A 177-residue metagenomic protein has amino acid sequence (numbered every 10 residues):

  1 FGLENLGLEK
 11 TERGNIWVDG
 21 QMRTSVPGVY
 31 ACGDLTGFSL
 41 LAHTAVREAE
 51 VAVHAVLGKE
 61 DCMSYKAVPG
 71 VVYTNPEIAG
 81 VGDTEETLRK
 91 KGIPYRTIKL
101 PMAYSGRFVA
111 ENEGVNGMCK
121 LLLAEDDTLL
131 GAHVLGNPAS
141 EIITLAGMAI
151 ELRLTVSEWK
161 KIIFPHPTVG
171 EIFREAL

Functional and structural regions predicted by a protein language model:
F1-L57: FAD-site-proximal beta/loop scaffold in flavoenzymes
E4-L6, T11, V18, G37 (+8 more regions): Short, electropositive, low-hydrophobicity segments enriched in small/polar residues
E9-E12, K59-P69, I93-I98: A short alpha-helix-loop-beta-strand transition element characteristic of N-terminal alpha/beta dinucleotide-binding
R23-T24, G28, S64-Y65, E111-E113: Solvent-exposed alpha-helices and their adjacent loops that cap or buttress functional pockets in soluble metabolic
G28, V68-P69, T128-L130: Short amphipathic alpha-helical segments
F38-V46, H54-T87: Rossmann-like dinucleotide-binding cores of NAD(P)H-dependent redox enzymes
L57, T74-T84, R89-L177: Flexible, glycine-rich terminal cap/loop adjacent to redox cofactors in electron-transfer oxidoreductases
